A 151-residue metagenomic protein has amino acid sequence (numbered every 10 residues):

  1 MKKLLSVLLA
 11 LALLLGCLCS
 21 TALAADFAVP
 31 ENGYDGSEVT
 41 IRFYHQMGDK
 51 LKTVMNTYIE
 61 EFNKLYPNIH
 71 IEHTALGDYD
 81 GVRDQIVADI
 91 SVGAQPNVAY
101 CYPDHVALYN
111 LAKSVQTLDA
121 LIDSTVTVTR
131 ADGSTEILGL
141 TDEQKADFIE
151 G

Functional and structural regions predicted by a protein language model:
M1-I41, K64: Short, low-complexity disordered leader/linker segments with a strong preference for bacterial N-terminal type II
A25-G33, D104-G151: Hinge/lid segment of periplasmic solute-binding proteins
P30-N32, G48-H70: Short, polar/charged alpha-helical segment
S37-G48, I69-T74, V98: Short, well-ordered beta-strand elements
H45-M47, A75-G77, I90, I122: Short, flexible loop/turn elements at secondary-structure junctions
A75-Q85: Short helix-initiation/N-cap motifs at beta->coil->alpha
R83-A94: Short helices/loops that flank or line small-molecule/ion binding pockets
A94-C101: Periplasmic-binding protein-like
